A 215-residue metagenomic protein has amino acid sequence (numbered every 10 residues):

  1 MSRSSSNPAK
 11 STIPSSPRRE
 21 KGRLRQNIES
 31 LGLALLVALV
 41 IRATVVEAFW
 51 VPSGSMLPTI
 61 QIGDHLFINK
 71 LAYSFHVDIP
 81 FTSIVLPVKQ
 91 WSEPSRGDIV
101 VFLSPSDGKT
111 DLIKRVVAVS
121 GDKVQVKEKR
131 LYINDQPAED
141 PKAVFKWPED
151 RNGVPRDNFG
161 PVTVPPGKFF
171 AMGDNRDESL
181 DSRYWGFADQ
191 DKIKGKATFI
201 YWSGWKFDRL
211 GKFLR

Functional and structural regions predicted by a protein language model:
S2-R25, V40, T44-W50, S55-R215: Soluble "head" domains of membrane/secretory-pathway proteins
